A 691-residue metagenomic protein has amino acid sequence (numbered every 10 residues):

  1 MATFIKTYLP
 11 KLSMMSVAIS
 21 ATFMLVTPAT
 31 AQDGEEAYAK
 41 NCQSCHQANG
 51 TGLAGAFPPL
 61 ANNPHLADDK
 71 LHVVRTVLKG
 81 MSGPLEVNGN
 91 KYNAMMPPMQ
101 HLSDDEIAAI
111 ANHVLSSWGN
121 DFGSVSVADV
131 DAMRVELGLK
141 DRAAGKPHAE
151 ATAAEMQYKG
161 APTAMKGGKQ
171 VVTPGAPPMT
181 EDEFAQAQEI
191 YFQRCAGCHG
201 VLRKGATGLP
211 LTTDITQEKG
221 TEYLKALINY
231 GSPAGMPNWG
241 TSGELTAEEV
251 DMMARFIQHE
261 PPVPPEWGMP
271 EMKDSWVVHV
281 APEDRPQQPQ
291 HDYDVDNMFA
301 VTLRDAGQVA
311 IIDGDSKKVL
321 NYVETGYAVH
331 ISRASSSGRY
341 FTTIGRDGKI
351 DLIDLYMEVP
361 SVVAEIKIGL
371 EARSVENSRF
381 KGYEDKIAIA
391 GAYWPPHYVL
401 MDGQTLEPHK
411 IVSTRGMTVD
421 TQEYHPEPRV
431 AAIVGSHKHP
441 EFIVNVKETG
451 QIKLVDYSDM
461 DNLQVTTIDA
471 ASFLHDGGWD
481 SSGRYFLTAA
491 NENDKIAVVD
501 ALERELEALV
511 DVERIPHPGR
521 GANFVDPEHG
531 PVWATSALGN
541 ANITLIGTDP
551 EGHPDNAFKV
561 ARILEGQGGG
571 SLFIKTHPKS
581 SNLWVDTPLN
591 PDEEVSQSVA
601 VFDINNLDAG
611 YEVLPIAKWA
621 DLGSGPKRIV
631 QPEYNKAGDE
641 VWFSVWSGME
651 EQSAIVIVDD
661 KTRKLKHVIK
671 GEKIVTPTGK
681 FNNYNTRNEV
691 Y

Functional and structural regions predicted by a protein language model:
M1-K11: N-terminal secretory signal peptides that target proteins for export/translocation
S13-M24: Bacterial N-terminal signal peptides
L25-Y38, T51-A56, M133, G145 (+2 more regions): Electrostatic cytochrome c docking/interface patches
T30-L53, L66-K79, T180-L202, Y223-Y230: Sequence/structural segment immediately N-terminal to covalent heme-attachment motifs in c-type and related
N49, P59, M95-P98, L202 (+6 more regions): Conserved beta-strand positions that form and line the central face of beta-propeller blades
N62-S124, L202-A206, T212-P262: Extracytoplasmic electron-transfer domains, predominantly the class I c-type cytochrome c fold
H113, S124-V125, M133-E136, R142-A161 (+4 more regions): Aromatic- and Gly/Pro-enriched helix-to-coil junctions and flexible linker segments
G160-G168, P174-D182, V201, K225-A226 (+3 more regions): Predominantly soluble domains enriched in secretory-pathway, periplasmic, or organellar proteins
